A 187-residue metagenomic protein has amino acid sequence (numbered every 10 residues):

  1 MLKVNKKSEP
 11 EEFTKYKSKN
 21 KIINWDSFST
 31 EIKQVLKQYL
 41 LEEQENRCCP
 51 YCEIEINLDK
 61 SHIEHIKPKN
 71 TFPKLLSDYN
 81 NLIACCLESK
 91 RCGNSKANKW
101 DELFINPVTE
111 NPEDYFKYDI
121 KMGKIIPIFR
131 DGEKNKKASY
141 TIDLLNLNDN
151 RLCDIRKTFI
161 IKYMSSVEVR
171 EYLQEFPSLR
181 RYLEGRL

Functional and structural regions predicted by a protein language model:
M1-Q44, E53-L58, F72-I83, L87-L187: Extended charged
R47: Glycine-centered loop/turn positions within well-structured domains that cap or flank conserved ligand/cofactor-binding
H62-K69: Histidine-centered catalytic micro-motifs used for acid/base chemistry in nuclease and nucleotide-processing active
